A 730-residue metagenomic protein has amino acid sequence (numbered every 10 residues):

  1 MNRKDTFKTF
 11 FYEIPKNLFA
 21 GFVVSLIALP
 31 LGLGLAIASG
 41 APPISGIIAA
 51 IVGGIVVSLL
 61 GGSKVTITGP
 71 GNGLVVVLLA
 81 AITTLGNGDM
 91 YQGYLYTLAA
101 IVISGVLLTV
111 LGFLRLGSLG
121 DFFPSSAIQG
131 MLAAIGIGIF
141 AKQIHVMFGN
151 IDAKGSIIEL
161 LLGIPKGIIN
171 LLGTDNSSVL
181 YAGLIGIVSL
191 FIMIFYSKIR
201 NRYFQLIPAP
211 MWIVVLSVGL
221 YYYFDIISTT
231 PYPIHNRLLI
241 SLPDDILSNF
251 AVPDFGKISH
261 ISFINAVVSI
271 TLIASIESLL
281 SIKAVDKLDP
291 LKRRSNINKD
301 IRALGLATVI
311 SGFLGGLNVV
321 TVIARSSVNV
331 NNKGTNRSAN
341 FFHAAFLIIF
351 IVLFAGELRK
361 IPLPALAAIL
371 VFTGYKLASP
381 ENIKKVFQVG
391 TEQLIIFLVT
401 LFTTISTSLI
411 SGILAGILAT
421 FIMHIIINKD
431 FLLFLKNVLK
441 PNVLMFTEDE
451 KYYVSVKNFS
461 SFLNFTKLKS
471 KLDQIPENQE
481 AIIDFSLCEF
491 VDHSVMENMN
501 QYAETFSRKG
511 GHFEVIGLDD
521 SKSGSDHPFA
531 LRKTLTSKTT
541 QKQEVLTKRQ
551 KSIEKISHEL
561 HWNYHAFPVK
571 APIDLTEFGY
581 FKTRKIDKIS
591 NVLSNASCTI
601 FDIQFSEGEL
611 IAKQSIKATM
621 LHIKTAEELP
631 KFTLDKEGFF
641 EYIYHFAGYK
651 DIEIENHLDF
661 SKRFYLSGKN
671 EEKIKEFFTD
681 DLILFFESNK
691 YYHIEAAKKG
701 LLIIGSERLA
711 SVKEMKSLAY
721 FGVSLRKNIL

Functional and structural regions predicted by a protein language model:
M1-A20, L78-K292, E357-T407, S411-G412: Core transmembrane helix bundle of multi-pass membrane transport proteins
T6-P15, V23, I27-K64, G256-S338: Membrane-embedded helical hairpins/re-entrant loop segments and their flanking transmembrane helices within multi-pass
P15-F113: N-terminal cofactor/phosphate-binding cores enriched in small/glycine residues, especially glycine-rich loops such as
P30-G32, A50-V57, L114, V188-M193 (+4 more regions): Hydrophobic, membrane-inserted alpha-helices
G69, L98-G112, L116, G120-P124 (+3 more regions): Helix-loop-helix junctions within the multi-pass membrane cores of secondary transporters/permeases
R359, P364-S460, L531-K538: Membrane-interfacial segments at transmembrane helix termini in multi-pass membrane proteins
T447-H558, A566, N591-I616, L621: Structured cytosolic domains appended to multi-pass membrane proteins
L546-L730: Charged, low-complexity intrinsically disordered regions
